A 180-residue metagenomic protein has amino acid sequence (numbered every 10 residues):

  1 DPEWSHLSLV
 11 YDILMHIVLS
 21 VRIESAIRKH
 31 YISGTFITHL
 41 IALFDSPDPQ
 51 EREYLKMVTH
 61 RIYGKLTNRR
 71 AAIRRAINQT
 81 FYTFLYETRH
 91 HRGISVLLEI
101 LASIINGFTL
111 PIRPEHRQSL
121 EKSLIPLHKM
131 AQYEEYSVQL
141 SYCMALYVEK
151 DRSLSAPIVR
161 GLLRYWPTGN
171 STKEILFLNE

Functional and structural regions predicted by a protein language model:
D1-A42: Eukaryotic helix-linker segments that join adjacent hydrophobic helices
D1-S5, H39-E51, N68, T83-R92 (+4 more regions): Short coil/turn segments at helix-helix junctions and helix-capping linkers within large alpha-helical proteins
H6, H16, H30, H39 (+4 more regions): Histidine (H) residue identity feature
H6-V18, E53-H60, H91-N106, E134-V148 (+1 more regions): Amphipathic alpha-helical elements of HEAT/ARM-like alpha-solenoid repeat scaffolds that form extended
S25-D48, K56-I62, T80-F84: Asp-box/WD-like beta-propeller blade repeats and closely related beta-sheet repeat scaffolds
R28-T38, R70-N78, I94-L97, I112-L124 (+3 more regions): Core helices of alpha-solenoid repeat scaffolds
K56-Q118: Internal metal/ion-chelating core segments
V159-R164, E180: Short, flexible active-site loops
